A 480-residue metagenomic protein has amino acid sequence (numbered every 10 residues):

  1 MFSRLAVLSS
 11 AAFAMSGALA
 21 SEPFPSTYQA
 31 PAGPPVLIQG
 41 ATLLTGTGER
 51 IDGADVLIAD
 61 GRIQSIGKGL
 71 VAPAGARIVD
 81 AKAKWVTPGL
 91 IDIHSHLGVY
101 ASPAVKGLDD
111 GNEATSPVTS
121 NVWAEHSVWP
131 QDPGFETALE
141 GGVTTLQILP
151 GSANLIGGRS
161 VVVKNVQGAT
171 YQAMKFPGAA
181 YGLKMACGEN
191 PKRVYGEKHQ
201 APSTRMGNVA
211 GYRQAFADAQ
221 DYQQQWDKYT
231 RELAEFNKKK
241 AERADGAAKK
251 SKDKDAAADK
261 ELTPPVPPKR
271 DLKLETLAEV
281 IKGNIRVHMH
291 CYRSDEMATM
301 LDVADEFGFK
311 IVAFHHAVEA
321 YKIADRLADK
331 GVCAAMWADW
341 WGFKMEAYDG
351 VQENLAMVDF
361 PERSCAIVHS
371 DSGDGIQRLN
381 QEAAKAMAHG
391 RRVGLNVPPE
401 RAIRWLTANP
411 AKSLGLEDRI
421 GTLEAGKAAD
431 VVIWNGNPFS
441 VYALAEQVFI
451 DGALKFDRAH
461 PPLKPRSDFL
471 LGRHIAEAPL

Functional and structural regions predicted by a protein language model:
A6-G17: Bacterial N-terminal signal peptides
S21-G33, L43, T47-T87, A104: Histidine-rich, glycine-flanked metal-binding segment
P34-I38, A72-E125, E140: Replace "His-x-His-based motif
A41, K412, E424-D468: C-terminal cap of metal-dependent C-N hydrolases
A41, V56, G61, A83 (+10 more regions): Divalent metal-coordination and catalytic microenvironments
E49, K68, L90, V99-V105 (+3 more regions): Short, solvent-exposed loop/turn and secondary-structure capping segments
S102-P103, D109-T115, T119-V122, R286 (+3 more regions): His/Asp/Glu-enriched, well-ordered alpha-helical/loop segment that forms or immediately abuts the divalent-metal
G134, L139-A313, L444, I450 (+1 more regions): Polyanionic/metal-chelating signatures
